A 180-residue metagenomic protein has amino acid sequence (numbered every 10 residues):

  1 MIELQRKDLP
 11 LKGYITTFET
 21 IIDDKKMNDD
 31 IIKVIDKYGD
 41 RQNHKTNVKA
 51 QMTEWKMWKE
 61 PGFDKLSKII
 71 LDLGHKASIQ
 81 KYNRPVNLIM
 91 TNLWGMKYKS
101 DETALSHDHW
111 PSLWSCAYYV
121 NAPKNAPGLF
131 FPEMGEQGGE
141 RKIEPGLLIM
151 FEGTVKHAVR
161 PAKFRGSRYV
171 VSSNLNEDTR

Functional and structural regions predicted by a protein language model:
M1-P85: Non-heme Fe(II)/2-oxoglutarate
V86-P161, G166-R180: Catalytic core of non-heme Fe(II) oxygenases with the double-stranded beta-helix
